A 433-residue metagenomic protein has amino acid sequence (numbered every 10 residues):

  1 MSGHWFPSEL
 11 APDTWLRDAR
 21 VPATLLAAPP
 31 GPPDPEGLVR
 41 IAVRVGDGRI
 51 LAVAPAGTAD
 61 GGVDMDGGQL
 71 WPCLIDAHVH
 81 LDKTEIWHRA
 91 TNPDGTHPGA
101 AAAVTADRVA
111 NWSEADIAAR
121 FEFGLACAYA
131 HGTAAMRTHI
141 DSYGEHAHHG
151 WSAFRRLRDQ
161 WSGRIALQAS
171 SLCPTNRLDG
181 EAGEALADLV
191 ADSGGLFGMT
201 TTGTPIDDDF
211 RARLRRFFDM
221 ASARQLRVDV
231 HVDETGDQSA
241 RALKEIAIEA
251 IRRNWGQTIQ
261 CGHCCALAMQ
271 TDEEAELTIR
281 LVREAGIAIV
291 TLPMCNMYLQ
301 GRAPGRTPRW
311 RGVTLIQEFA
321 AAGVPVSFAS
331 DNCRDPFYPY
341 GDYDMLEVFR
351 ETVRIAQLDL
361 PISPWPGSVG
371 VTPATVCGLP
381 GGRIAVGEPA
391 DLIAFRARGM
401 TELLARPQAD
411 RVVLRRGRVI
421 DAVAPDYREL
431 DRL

Functional and structural regions predicted by a protein language model:
M1-T58, M400: N-terminal metal-binding scaffold of metallo-dependent hydrolase/deaminase domains
P7-D18, D47, A56-G99: Replace "His-x-His-based motif
R44, L70, W87-H139, E145-Q160 (+1 more regions): Alpha-helical scaffold segments that flank or form the walls of functional sites
A59, H149-G163, D179-A288, G305-F328 (+1 more regions): Histidine/acidic residue-rich metal-binding segments in metalloenzymes
P72-T84, I140, R227-G236: Histidine-centered catalytic micro-motifs
E85-I117, S193-L196, A242-Q260, G286-I289 (+2 more regions): Active-site gating loops and adjacent loop-to-helix segments of metal-dependent hydrolytic enzymes
I248-I259, L299, W310-F395: His/Asp/Glu-enriched, well-ordered alpha-helical/loop segment that forms or immediately abuts the divalent-metal
G367, T375, V386-L433: C-terminal cap of metal-dependent C-N hydrolases
